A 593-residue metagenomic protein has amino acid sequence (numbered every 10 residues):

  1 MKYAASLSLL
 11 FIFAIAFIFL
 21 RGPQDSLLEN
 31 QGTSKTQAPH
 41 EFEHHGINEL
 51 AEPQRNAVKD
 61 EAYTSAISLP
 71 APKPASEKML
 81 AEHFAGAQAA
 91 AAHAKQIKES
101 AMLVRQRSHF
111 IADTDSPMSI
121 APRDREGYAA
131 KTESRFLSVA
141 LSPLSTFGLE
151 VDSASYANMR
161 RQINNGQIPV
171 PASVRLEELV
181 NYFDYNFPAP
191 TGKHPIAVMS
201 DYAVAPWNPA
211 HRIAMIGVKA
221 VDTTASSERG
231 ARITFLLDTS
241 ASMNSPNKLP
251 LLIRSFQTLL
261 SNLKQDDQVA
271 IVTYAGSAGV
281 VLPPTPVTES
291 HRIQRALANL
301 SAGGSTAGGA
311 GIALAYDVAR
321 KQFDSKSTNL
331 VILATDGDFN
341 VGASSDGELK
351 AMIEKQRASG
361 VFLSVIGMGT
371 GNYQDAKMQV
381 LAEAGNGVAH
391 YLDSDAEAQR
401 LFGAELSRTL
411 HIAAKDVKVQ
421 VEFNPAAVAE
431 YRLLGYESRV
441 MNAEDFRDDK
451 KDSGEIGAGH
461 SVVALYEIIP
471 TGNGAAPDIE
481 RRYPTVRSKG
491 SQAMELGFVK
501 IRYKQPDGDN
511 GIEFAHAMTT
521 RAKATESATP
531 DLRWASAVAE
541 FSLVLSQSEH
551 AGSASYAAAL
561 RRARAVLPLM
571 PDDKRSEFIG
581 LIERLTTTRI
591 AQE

Functional and structural regions predicted by a protein language model:
M1-D25: Single-pass transmembrane signal-anchor helices and their membrane-water interface zones
F19-G127: Low-complexity, Pro/Ser/Thr
A66, G86-A87, A94-K95, E99-T223 (+2 more regions): Subset of Sec-pathway N-terminal targeting signals
L103-S108, S138-L141, A154-R160, H411 (+3 more regions): Long, acidic serine/threonine- and proline-rich intrinsically disordered regions
E126-G127, L259, L263, D267 (+3 more regions): Secretory-pathway-linked proteins and extracytosolic
G148, M199, I213-M215, T234 (+3 more regions): Beta-strand secondary-structure signal
V198-V417, E444, A476-K489, L569 (+2 more regions): Exposed acidic/Ser/Thr-rich ligand/metal-binding surfaces
T409, A413-D416, V421-R432: Extracytoplasmic assembly/pore-lining segments of large envelope/extracellular complexes
